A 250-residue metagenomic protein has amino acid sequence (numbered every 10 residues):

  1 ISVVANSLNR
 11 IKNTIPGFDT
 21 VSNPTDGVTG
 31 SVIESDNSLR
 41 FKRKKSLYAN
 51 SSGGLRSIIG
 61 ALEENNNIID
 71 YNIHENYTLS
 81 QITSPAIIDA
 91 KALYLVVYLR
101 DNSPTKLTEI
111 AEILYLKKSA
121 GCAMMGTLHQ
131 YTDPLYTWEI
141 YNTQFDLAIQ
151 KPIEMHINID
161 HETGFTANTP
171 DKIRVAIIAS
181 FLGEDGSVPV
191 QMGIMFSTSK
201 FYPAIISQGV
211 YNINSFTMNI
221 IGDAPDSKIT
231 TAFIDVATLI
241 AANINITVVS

Functional and structural regions predicted by a protein language model:
I1-Y48, S52: Catalytic P-loop NTP-binding/switch module of NTPases
V3, T14-T25, Q130-T137, Y141 (+6 more regions): Polar, low-complexity export/assembly segments characteristic of proteins that are secreted or assemble on the cell
N6, G27-N37, K117-C122, I140 (+2 more regions): Glycine-centered flexibility motif
R10-K12, K118, K172, K228: Surface-exposed charge patches in extracellular/virion surface proteins
P16-D26, G30, Y71-I73, I213-M218 (+1 more regions): Generic structural motif
S31-D36, A92-V97, N102, W138 (+1 more regions): Short N-terminal helix-initiation segments at or just after the protein's N-terminus
A49-I194: Carbohydrate-recognition loop of C-type lectin domains
D146, F165-S250: An aromatic-glycine-centered, glycine-rich loop/turn in mixed alpha/beta architecture
